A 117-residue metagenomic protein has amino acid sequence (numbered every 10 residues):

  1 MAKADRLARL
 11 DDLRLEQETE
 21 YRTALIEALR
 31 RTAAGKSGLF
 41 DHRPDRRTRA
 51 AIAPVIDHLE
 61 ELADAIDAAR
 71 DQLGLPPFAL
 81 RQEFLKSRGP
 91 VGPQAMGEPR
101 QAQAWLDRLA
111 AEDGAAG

Functional and structural regions predicted by a protein language model:
M1-I26: Short, charge/polar-rich alpha-helical segments
K3-D5, F40, A102, D113: Intrinsically disordered, low-complexity proline-rich regions
D11, L29, Q94-A95: Alpha-helical interaction segments
E18-A63: Extended alpha-helical coiled-coil "stalk/arm" regions that act as elongated linkers or oligomerization scaffolds
R31, K36, P54-I56, I66-Q72 (+2 more regions): Compositionally biased non-globular segments, especially hydrophobic aliphatic-rich helices of signal peptides
D71, L75-G117: Amphipathic alpha-helical binding modules
